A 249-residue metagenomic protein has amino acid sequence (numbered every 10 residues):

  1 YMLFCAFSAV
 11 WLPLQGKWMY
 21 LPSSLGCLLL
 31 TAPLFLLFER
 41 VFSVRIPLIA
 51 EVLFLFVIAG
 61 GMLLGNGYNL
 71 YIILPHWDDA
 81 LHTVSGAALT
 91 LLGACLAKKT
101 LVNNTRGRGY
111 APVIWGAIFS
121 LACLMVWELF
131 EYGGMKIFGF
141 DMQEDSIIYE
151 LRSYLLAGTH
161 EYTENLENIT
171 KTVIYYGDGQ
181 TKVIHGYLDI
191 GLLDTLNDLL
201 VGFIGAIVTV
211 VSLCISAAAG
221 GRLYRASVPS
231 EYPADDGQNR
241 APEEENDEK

Functional and structural regions predicted by a protein language model:
Y1-K249: Bulky hydrophobic segments
